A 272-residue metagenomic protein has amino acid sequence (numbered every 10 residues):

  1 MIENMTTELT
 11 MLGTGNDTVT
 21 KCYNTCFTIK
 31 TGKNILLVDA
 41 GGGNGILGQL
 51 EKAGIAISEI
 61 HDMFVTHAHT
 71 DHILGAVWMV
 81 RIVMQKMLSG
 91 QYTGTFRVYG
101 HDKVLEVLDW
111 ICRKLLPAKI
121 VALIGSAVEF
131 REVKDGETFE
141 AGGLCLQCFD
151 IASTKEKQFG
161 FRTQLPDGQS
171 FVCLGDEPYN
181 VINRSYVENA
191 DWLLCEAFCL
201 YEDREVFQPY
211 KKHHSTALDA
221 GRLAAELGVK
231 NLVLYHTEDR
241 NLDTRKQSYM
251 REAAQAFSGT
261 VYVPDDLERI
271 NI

Functional and structural regions predicted by a protein language model:
I2-A53, K157-D176, W192: Conserved beta-strand hairpin/beta-sheet module of binuclear metal-dependent hydrolase folds, prominently
L9, D39, L50, H67 (+8 more regions): Divalent metal-coordination and catalytic microenvironments
V19-K21, E132-E202: Active-site-proximal loop/helix segment associated with metal-binding centers of metalloenzymes
L37-G41, I60-A68, H101, F171-E177 (+3 more regions): Active-site neighborhood of phospho(di)ester-bond hydrolases with catalytic His/Asp-centered motifs
N44-F96: Active-site metal-binding motif and surrounding structural segment of the metallo-beta-lactamase
T70, V98, V104-L105, T237-L242: Short histidine/acidic/glycine/proline-rich micro-motifs that form metal- and phosphate-coordinating active-site loops
Y92-K157, P166, A254, Y262 (+1 more regions): Metallo-beta-lactamase
Y179-L267: Cap/insert and terminal regions of metallo-dependent hydrolase folds
